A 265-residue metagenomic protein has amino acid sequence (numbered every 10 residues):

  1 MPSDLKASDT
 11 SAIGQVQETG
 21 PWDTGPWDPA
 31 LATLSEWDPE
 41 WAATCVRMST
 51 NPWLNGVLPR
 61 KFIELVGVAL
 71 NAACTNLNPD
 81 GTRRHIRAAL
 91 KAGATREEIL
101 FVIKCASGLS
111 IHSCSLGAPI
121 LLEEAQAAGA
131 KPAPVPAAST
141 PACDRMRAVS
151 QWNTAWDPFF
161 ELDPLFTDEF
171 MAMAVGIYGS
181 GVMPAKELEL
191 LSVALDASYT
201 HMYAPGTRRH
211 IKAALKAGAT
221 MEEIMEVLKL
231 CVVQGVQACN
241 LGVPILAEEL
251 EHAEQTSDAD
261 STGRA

Functional and structural regions predicted by a protein language model:
M1-F62, K91, C114-E187, K212 (+2 more regions): Acidic, glycine/proline-rich low-complexity segments that act as flexible tails and inter-domain linkers
I63-N78, L188-Y203: Amphipathic, charged-and-aliphatic alpha-helical interface segments that function as noncatalytic docking
N71-C74, D80, R96, C105-S107 (+2 more regions): Structured binding/interaction patches within domain cores
C74-D80, I111-C114, Y199-P205, V236-C239: Short helix-coil transition sites and intra-membrane helix breaks within transmembrane domains of multi-pass
R83-A92, E97-E98, I211-K212, K216-A217: A cross-kingdom feature marking solvent-exposed beta-strand/loop segments within repeated, beta-rich binding/scaffold
E98-I103, E223-V227: Membrane-interface alpha-helices at helix entry/exit sites of multi-pass transporters
L100-P119: Hydrophobic, ordered structural segments
